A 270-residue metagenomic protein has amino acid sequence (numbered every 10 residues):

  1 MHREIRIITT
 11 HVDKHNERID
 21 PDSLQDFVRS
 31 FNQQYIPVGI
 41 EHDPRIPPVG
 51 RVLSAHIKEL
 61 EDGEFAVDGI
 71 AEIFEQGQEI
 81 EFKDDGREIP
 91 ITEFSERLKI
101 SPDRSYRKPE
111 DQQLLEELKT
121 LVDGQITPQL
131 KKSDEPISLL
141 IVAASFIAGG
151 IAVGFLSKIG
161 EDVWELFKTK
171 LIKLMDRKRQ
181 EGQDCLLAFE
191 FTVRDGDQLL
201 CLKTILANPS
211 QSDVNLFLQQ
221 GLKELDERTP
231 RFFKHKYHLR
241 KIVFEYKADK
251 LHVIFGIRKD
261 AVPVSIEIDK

Functional and structural regions predicted by a protein language model:
H2-K132, T192-L206, D213, L218-G221: Membrane-active, amphipathic/fusogenic segments and juxtamembrane/transmembrane anchors that bind or insert into lipid
R29-F31, Y35, E161-K173, I266-K270: Hydrophobic transmembrane alpha-helix bundles
I80, N208-K270: C-terminal assembly and membrane-engagement modules of membrane-active proteins
L121-G182: Membrane-inserting effector segments that mediate pore formation, membrane fusion, or transient membrane insertion
G124-E135, R177-E190, E227-A248: Short glycine-rich, low-complexity/disordered patches
F146-K158, V193-Q211, I254-D269: Short, Lys/Arg-enriched charge-dense amphipathic segments
D162-E227: Amphipathic, membrane-active segments
